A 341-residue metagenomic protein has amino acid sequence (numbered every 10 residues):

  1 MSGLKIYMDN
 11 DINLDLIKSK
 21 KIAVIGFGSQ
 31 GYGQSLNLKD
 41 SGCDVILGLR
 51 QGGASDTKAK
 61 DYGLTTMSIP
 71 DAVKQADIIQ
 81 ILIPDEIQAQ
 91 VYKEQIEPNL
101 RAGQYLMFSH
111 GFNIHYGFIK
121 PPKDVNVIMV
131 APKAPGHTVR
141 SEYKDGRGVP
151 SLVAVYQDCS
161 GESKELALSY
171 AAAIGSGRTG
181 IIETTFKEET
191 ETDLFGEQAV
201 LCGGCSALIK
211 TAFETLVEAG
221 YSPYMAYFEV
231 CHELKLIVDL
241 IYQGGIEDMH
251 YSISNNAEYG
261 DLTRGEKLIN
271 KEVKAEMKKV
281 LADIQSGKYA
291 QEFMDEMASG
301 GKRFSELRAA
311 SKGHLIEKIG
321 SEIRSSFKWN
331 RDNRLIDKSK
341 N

Functional and structural regions predicted by a protein language model:
S2-T66: NAD(P)+-binding Rossmann beta1-loop-alpha1 motif at the extreme N-terminus of oxidoreductases
N37, S68-D71, V139-G146: Short, flexible, solvent-exposed loop/turn segments with mixed acidic/basic and small polar residues
C43, L100-Q104, K123-V125: A short helix->loop->beta-strand "cap" motif at the edges of active sites that frequently abuts
I69-I119: Rossmann-fold NAD(P) dinucleotide-binding segment
M107-Q198: Rossmann-fold dinucleotide-binding core
G161-E165, I174-G175, G180-A219, Y224-Y242: Active-site-proximal catalytic alpha-helix in oxidoreductases
Y224-N341: NAD(P)-dependent Rossmann-like dehydrogenase/reductase catalytic/cofactor-binding core
